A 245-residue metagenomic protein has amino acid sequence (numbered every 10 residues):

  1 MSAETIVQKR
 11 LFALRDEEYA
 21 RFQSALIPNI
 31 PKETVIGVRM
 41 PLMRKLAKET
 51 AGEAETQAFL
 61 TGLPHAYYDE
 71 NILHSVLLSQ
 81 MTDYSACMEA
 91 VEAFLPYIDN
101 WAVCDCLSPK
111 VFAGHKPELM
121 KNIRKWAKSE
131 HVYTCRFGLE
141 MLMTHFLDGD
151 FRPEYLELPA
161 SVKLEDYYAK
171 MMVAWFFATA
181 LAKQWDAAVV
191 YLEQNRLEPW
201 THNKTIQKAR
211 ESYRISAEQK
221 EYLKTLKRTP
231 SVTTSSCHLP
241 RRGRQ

Functional and structural regions predicted by a protein language model:
M1-Q245: Alpha-helical scaffold domains
